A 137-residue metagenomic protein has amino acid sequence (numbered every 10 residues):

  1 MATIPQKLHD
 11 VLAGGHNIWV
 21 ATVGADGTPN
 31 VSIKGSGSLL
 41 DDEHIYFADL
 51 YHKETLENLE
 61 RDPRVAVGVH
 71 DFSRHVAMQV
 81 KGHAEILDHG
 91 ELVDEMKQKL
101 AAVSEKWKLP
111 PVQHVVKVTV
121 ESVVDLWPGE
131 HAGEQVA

Functional and structural regions predicted by a protein language model:
M1-A137: Binding-site signature for planar aromatic cofactors or substrates
